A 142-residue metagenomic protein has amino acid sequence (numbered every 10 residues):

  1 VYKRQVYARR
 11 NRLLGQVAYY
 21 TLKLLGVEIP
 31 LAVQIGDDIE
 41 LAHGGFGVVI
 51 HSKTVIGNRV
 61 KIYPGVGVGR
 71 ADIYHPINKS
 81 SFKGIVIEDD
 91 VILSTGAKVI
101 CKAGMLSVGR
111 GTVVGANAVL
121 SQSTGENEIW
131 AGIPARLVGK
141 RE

Functional and structural regions predicted by a protein language model:
V1-Y2: Short, small-residue-biased leader/transition segments that mark boundaries at the very start of proteins
R9-V33: N-terminal first-folded block
L25, L31, G36-D37, A42-H43 (+12 more regions): Left-handed beta-helix
G47: Short hydrophobic/aromatic beta-strand element in the GNAT-like acyltransferase core that lines or flanks the acyl-donor
P76-G84: Regulatory activation segment
P76-I77, I100-K102: A generic structural signal for short coil/turn motifs at secondary-structure boundaries
